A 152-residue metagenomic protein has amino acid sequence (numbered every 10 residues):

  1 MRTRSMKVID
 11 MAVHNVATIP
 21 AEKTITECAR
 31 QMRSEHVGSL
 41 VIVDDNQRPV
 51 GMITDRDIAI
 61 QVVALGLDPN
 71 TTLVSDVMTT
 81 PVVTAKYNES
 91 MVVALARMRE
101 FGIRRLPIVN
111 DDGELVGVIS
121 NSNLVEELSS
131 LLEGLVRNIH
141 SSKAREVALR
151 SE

Functional and structural regions predicted by a protein language model:
M1-N15, T54-T84, S90-R99, S120-E152: Tandem CBS (Bateman) regulatory domains
M1-V13, K23-C28, I42-P49: Short charge-dense sequence patches
H14-T18, R48-P49, T84, E114: Short, flexible active-site loop motifs that bind/organize anionic cofactors or intermediates
T18-H36, V43, A85-G102, V109 (+1 more regions): The conserved cystathionine-beta-synthase
M32-E35, L40-R56, M98, L106-N123: A glycine-centered beta-loop-beta connector
